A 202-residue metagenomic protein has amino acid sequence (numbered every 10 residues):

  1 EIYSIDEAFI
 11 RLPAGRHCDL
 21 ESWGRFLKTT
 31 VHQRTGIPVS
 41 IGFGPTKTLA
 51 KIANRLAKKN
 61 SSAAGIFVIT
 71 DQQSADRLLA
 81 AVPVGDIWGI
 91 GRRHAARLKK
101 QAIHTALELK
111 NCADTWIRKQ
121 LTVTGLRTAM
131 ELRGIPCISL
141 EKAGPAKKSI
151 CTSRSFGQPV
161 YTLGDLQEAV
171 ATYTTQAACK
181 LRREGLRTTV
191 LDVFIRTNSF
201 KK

Functional and structural regions predicted by a protein language model:
E1-M130, C179: Gly/Gly-Pro- and Ser/Thr-rich, intrinsically disordered tail segments characteristic of DNA damage-repair and tolerance
H94, K99-K202: DNA-contacting surface of Y-family translesion DNA polymerases
